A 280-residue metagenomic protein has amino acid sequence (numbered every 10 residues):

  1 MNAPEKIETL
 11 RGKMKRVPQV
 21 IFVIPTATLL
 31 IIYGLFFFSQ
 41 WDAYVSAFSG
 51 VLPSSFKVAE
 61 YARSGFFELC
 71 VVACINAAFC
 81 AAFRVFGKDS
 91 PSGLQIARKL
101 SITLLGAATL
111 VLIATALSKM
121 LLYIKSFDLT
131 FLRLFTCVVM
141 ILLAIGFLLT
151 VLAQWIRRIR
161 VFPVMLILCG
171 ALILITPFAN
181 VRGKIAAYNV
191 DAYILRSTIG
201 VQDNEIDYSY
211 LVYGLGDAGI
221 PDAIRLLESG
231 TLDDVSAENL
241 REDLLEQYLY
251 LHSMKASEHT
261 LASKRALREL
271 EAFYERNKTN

Functional and structural regions predicted by a protein language model:
M1-N2, E68-F83, V139-A153: Hydrophobic cores of alpha-helical transmembrane segments in multi-pass inner/ER membrane proteins, independent
N2-Q19, L94-Q95: Membrane-interfacial, low-structure loops and terminal tails that flank and connect transmembrane helices in multi-pass
V23-T26, L30, R158-R182: Internal/C-terminal transmembrane anchor helices
L35-L52, A114-L122, I185-A186: Membrane-helix interface motif
S54-C74, L129-V139: Short aromatic-rich membrane-water interface segments that cap or initiate transmembrane helices in multi-pass membrane
L104-A153: Membrane-embedded alpha-helical segments of integral membrane proteins
L174-V201: Hydrophobic alpha-helical transmembrane segments in integral membrane proteins
Y210-N280: Extracytosolic and intramembrane catalytic regions of membrane-associated proteins in envelope/secretory systems
